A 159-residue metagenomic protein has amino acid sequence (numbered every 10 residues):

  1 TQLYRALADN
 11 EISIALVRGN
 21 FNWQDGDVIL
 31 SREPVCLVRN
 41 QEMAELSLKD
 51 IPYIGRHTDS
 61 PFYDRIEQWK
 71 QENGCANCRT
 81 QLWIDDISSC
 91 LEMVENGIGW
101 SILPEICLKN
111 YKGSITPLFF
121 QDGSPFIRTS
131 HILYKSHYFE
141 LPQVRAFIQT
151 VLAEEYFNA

Functional and structural regions predicted by a protein language model:
T1-N22: Central regulatory/effector-binding core of bacterial HTH transcription factors
T1-Q2, A8, C75-F119: Hydrophobic hinge/microswitch elements
E11-I12, P34, I98: Residue-level detector of structured alpha->beta connecting loops
G26-C36, Q41, E105, G113-T129: Short beta-strand->loop
N40-M43, S136-Y138: Short loop segments at secondary-structure junctions
P52-C75, E140-L141, I148: Secondary-structure junction motif
F120-A159: A late-sequence structural motif
